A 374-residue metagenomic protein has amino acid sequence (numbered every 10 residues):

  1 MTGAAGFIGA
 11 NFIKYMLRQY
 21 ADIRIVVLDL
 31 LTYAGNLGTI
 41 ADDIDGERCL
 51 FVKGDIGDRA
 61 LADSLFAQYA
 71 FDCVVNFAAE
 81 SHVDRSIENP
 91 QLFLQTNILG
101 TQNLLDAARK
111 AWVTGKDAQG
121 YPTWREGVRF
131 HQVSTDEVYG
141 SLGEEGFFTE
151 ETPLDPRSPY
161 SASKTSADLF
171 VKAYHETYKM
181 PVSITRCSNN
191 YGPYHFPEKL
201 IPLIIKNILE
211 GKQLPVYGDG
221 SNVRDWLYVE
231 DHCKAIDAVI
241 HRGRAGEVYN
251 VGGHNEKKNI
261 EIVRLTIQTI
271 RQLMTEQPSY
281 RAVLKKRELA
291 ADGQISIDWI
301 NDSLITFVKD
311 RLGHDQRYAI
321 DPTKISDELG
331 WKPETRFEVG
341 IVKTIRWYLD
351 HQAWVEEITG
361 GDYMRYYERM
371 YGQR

Functional and structural regions predicted by a protein language model:
M1-N190, I240, R264, T269 (+3 more regions): N-terminal Rossmann-like NAD(P)+-binding domain of SDR-like oxidoreductases, especially those catalyzing
F12, Q19, I25, G54-G57 (+2 more regions): C-terminal substrate-binding subdomain of Rossmann-fold SDR/epimerase-dehydratase oxidoreductases
L31, N189-G192, N222-V223, R311-L312: Short histidine/acidic/glycine/proline-rich micro-motifs that form metal- and phosphate-coordinating active-site loops
N36, P193, G253: Short, conserved catalytic or interaction motifs in soluble domains
N36, T135-V138, E144, L200 (+3 more regions): Activation loop
L61, L92, L99, F196-L200 (+2 more regions): Residue-level recognition of oxygen-bearing side chains
R85, G140, G192-F196, R224 (+2 more regions): Secondary-structure boundary/capping motif
E145, P156-S163, P193, P197 (+2 more regions): The catalytic Tyr-centered alpha-helix of NAD(P)H-dependent dehydrogenases
